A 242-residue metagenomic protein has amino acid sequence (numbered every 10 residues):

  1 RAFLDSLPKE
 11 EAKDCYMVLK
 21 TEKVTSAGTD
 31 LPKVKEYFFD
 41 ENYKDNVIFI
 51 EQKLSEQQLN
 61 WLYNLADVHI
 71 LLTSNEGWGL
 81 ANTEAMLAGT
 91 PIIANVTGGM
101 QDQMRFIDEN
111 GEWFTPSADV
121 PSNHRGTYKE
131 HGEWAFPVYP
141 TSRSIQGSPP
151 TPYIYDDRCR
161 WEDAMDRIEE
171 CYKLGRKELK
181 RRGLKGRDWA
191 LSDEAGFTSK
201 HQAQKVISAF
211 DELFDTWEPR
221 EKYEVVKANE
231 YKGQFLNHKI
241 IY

Functional and structural regions predicted by a protein language model:
K23, A135-Y242: C-terminal amphipathic helix plus adjacent low-complexity, charged tail appended to glycosyltransferase catalytic
K23, G28-Q57: Nucleotide-activated donor-binding/catalytic signature segment of Leloir-type glycosyltransferases, i.e., the conserved
N60-A66: Short alpha-helical donor nucleotide-sugar binding micro-motif in glycosyltransferases
D67, G89, V96: A short alpha->beta transition loop at the rim of the catalytic pocket in nucleotide-sugar-dependent
S74: Aromatic "clamp/platform" in nucleotide-sugar-dependent glycosyltransferases that forms part of the donor/acceptor
G79-N82, M100: Short glycine/serine-rich donor-binding loops of glycosyltransferases
P91-A94, M104-R105, G111-A118: Short hydrophobic beta-strand element within catalytic cores of glycosyltransferases and related nucleotide-activated
